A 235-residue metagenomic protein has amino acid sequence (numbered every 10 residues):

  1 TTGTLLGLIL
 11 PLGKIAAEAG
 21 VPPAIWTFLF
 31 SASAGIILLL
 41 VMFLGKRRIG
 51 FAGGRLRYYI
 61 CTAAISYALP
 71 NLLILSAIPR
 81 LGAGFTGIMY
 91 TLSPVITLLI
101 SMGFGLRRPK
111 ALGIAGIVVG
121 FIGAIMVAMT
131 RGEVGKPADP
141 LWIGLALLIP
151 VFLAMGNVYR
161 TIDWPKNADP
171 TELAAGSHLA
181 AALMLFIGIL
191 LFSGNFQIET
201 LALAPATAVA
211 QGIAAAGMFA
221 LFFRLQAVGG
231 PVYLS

Functional and structural regions predicted by a protein language model:
T1-L29, G135-I162, L183-I187, I213-A214: Glycine-/small-residue-enriched transmembrane alpha-helix faces in small-molecule transporters and effluxers
L5-L10, E18, M42-T86, Y90 (+2 more regions): Specific transmembrane alpha-helical segments of multi-pass solute transporters/efflux pumps, especially DMT/EamA
L8, L12-I15, A19, A34-A52 (+2 more regions): Membrane-interface helix-cap regions at the ends of transmembrane helices in multi-pass membrane proteins
I9, S33-I37, M89-F104, V118 (+3 more regions): Alpha-helical transmembrane segments of compact multi-pass small-molecule transporters, enriched in specific families
I25-I36, I65-S66, N71-G113, I149 (+1 more regions): Specific alpha-helical transmembrane segments that line the substrate/conduction pathway and gating interfaces
W26-L29, N71, F85-L92, Y159-L183 (+1 more regions): Helix-helix packing/entry segments at the starts of transmembrane helices
L38, I100, P109-R131, W142-L145 (+2 more regions): Hydrophobic transmembrane alpha-helices of multi-pass small-molecule transport proteins
G53-T62, P109-F121, W142, A168-S177 (+1 more regions): Cytoplasmic-side transmembrane-helix entry/capping segments in multi-pass membrane proteins
